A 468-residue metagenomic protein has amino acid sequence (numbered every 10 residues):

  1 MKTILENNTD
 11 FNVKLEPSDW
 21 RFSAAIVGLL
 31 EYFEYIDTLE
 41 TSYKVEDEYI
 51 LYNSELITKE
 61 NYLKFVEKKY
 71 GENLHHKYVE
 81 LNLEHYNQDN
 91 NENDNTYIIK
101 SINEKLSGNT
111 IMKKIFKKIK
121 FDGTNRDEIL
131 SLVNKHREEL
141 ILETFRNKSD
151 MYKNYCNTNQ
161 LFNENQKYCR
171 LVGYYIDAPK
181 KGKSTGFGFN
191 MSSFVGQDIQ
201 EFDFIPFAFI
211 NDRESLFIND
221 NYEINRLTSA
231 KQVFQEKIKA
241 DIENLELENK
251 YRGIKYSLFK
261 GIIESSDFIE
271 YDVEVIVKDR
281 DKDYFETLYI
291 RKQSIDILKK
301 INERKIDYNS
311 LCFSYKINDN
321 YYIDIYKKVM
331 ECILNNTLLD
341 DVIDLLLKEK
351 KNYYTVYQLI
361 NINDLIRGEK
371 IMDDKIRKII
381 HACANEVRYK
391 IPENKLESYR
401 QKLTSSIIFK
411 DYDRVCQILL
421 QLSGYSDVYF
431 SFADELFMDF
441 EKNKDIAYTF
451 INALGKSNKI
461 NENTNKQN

Functional and structural regions predicted by a protein language model:
M1-D127, S131, K135, Y284-N468: Long, contiguous all-alpha helical interaction modules
V66, N159, I262-S266: Hydrophobic, Leu/Ile/Phe/Ala-enriched alpha-helical segments that form helix-helix packing faces
Y97-Y251: Basic, glycine-/proline-tolerant helical and adjacent loop/strand elements that line or dock onto nucleic-acid
D177-C332: Domain-exit/linker segments immediately C-terminal to small folded modules
